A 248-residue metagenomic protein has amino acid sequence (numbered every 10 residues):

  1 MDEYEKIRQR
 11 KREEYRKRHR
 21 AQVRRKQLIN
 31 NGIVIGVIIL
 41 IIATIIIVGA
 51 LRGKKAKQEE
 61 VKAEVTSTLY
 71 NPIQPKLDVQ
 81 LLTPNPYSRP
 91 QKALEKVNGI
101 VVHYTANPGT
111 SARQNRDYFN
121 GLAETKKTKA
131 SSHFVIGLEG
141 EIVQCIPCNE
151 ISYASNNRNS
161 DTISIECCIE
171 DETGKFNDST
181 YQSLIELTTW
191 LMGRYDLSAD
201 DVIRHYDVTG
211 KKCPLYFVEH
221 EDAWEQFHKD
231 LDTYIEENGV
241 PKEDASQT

Functional and structural regions predicted by a protein language model:
E3, Q22, K26, N30-G36 (+2 more regions): Basic/polar, cationic surfaces and motifs that engage anionic cell-wall and phosphate/carboxylate ligands
E3-S155: N-terminal catalytic cores of peptidoglycan-degrading enzymes
K92-L94, K126-K127, Y153-N157, E172-S183 (+1 more regions): Extracytoplasmic/periplasmic, Sec-exported soluble proteins
V101, V135, S164-E166, I203: Soluble periplasmic/extracytoplasmic beta-strand elements of cell-envelope proteins
T105, C168-E170: Short strand-loop junctions, especially beta-strand C-caps/beta-turns that link beta-sheets to coils or alpha-helices
N156-S164: Short coil-to-beta-strand
